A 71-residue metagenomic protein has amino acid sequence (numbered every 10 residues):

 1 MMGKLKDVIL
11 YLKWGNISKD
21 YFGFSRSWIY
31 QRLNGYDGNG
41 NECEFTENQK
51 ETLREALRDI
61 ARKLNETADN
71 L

Functional and structural regions predicted by a protein language model:
M1-L10: Short, amphipathic alpha-helical "recognition" segments used to contact nucleic acids or chromatin
D7-V8, K19, C43: Short, charged/polar micro-motifs that form catalytic or ligand-binding hotspots
L10, R58-L71: Short C-terminal boundary/hinge segments that cap the last helix of small helical domains
Y11, G23-R26: Alpha-helix boundary/capping and short turn/kink residues
K13-Y21: Short alpha-helical "recognition helix" segments of helix-turn-helix
S25-F45: Recognition helix of helix-turn-helix/homeodomain-like DNA-binding domains that insert into the DNA major groove
F45-L64: DNA major-groove recognition helix of helix-turn-helix/homeodomain DNA-binding modules
